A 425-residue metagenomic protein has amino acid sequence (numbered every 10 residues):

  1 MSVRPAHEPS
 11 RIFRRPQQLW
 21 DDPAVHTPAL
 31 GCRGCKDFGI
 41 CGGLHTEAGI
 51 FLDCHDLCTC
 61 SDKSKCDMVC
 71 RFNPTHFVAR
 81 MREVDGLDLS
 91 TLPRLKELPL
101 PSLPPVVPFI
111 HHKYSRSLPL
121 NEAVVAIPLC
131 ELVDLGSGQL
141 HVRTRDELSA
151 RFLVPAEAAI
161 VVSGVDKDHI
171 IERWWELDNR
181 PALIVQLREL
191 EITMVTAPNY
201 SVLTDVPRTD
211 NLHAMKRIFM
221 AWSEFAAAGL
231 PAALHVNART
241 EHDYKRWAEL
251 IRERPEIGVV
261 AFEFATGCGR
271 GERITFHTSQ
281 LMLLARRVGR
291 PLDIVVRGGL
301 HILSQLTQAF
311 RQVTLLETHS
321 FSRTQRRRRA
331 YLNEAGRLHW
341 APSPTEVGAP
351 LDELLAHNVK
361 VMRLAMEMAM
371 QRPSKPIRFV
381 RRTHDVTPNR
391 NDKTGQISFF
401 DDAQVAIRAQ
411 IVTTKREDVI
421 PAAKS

Functional and structural regions predicted by a protein language model:
S2-L98, L300, Q305-S425: C-terminal accessory extensions appended to soluble enzyme cores
V3, V25, V78, V84 (+22 more regions): Extended aliphatic helical segments
P16-C32, K36-Q186: Non-catalytic, usually N-terminal nucleic-acid engagement modules in DNA/RNA processing proteins
N73, N121, N179, N199 (+5 more regions): Detector for Asparagine
V154-E157, V162-S322: Eukaryote-skewed repeat-based solenoidal scaffolds used as protein-protein interaction platforms, primarily
